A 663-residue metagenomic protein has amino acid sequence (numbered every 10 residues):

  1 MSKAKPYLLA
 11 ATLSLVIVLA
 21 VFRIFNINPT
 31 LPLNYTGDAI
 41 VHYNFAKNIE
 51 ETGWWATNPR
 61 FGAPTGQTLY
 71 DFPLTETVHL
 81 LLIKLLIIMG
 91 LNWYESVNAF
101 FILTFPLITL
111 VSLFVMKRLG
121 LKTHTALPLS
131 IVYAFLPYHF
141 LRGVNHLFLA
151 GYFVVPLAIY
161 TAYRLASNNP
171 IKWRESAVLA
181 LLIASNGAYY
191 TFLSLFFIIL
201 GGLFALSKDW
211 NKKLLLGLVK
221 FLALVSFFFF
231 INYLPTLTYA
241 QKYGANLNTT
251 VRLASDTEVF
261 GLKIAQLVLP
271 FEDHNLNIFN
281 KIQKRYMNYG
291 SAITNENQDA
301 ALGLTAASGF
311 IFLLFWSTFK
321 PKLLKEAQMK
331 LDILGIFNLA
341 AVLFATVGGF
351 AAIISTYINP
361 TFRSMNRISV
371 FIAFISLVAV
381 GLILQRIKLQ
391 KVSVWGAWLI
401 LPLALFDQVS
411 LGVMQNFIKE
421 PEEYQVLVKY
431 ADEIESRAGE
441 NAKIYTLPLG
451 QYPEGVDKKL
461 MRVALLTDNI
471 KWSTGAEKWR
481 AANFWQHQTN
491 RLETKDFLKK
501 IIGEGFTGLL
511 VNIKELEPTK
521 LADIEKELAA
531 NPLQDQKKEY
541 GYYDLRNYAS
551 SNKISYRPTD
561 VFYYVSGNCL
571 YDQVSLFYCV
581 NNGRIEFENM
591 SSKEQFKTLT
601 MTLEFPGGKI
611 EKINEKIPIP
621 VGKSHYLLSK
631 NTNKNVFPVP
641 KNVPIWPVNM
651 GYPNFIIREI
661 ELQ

Functional and structural regions predicted by a protein language model:
M1-F25, L206, K213-V225, S317-G335 (+1 more regions): Start-transfer (signal-anchor) and selected internal transmembrane alpha helices of multi-pass inner/ER membrane
S14, L19, F100-L119, T123-L206 (+3 more regions): Membrane-embedded helix bundles of polyisoprenyl
I17-I108, L136-Y152, T257-G261, V268-E296 (+2 more regions): Membrane-interface coil-to-helix junctions
L141-L149, N248-R252, K281-L302, L324-V378 (+1 more regions): Membrane-helix boundary/interfacial segments in multi-pass membrane proteins
L203, L302-Q328, L339, Q385: Hydrophobic, aromatic-rich transmembrane alpha-helices and their immediate juxtamembrane boundary segments
Y233-L314, D560-V561, S566: Periplasmic/ER-lumenal interhelical loops and adjacent helix-loop junctions in multi-pass membrane proteins
N248, E258, L399-S566: Extracytoplasmic
A549-F596, E604-G607, L627, V636 (+1 more regions): Glycan-recognition and processing domains
